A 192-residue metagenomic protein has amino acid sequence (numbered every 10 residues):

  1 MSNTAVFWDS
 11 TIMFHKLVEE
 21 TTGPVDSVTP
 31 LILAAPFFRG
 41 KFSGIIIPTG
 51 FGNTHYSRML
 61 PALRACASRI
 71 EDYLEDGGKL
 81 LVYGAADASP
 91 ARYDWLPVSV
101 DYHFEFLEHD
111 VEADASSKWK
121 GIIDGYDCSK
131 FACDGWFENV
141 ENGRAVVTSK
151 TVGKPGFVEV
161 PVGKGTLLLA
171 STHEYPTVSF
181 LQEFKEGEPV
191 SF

Functional and structural regions predicted by a protein language model:
S2-W95: Helical hinge/lid and interdomain linker segments adjacent to catalytic or ligand-binding clefts that mediate domain
H15-T21, L107-G187, S191-F192: Catalytic beta-strand/loop cores that center a nucleophilic Ser/Cys/Thr and support acyl-enzyme chemistry
P24-V28, I47, R64-A67, V100-H103 (+2 more regions): Short, low-complexity, polar/charged sequence segments that are solvent-exposed and flexible
G52-W136, F180-E183: A glycine-rich, often tryptophan-bearing local segment used as a flexible ligand/cofactor-contacting loop or short
